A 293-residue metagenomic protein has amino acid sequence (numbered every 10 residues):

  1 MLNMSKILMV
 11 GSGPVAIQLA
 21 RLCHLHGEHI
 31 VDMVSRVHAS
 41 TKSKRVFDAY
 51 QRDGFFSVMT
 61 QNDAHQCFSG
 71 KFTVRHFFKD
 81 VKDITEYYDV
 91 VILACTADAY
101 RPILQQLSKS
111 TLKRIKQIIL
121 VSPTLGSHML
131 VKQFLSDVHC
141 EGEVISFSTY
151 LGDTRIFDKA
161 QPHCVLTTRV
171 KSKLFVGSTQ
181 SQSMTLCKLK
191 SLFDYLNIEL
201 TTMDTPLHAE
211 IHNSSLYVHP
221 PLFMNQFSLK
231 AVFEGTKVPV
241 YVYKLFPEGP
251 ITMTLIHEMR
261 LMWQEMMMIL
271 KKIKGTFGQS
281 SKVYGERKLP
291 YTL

Functional and structural regions predicted by a protein language model:
L2-D63: NAD(P)+-binding Rossmann beta1-loop-alpha1 motif at the extreme N-terminus of oxidoreductases
S5-K6, K116, S172: Nucleotide donor/acceptor-binding cores
H65-T111: Rossmann-like NAD(P)-binding element
I92, A97-K159: Rossmann-like NAD(P)(H) cofactor-binding subdomain of soluble oxidoreductases
E141-S148, L192, L196-N213: Conserved catalytic core of two-metal-ion nucleotidyltransferases
F157-T168, S214-P221: Short, surface-exposed amphipathic charged segments that create phosphate/polyanion-binding patches used for binding
Q161-M203: Conserved anion/nucleotide-ligand pocket segment
A209-L293: C-terminal substrate-binding/catalytic lobe of Rossmann-fold NAD(P)-dependent dehydrogenases
